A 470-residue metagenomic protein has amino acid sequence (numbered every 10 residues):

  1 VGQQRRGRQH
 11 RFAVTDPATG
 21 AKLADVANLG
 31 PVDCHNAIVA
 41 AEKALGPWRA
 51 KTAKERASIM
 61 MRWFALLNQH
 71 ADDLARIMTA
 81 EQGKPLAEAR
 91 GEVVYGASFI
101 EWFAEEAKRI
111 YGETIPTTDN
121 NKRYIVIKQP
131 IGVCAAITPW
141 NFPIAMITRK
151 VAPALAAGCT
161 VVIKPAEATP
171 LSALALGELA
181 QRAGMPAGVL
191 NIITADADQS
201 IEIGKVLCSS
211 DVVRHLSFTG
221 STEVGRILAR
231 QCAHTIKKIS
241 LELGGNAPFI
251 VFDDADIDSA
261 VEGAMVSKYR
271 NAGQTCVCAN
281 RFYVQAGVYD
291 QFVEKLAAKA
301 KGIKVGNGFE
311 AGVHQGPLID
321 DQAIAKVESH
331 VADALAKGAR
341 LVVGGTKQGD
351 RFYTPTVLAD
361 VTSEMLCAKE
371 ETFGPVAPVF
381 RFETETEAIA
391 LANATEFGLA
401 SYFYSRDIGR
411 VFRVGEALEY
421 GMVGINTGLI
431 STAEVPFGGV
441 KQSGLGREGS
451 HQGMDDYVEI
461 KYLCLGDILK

Functional and structural regions predicted by a protein language model:
V1-A18: Hydrophobic face of amphipathic alpha-helices that form TPR/SEL1-like repeat modules and related alpha-solenoid
T19-D25, V213, I250, K304 (+3 more regions): Conserved C-terminal structural/oligomerization subdomain of aldehyde/semialdehyde dehydrogenase
G20, R56, M78, I100 (+11 more regions): Residue-level signal for inorganic ion chemistry
A21-I110, N121: Glycine-rich loop-to-alpha-helix module at the N-terminal edge of alpha/beta enzyme cores
L23-L29, K43-A50, A136, F249-F252 (+5 more regions): Short, well-ordered beta-strand elements within core beta-sheets of diverse protein domains
G112-S259, F382: Rossmann-like NAD(P) dinucleotide-binding subdomain of oxidoreductase/dehydrogenase enzymes
T160-V162, L341, M422: A short hydrophobic/small-residue beta-strand
Q199, E223-T362, I425, L469: ALDH superfamily catalytic-core signature
